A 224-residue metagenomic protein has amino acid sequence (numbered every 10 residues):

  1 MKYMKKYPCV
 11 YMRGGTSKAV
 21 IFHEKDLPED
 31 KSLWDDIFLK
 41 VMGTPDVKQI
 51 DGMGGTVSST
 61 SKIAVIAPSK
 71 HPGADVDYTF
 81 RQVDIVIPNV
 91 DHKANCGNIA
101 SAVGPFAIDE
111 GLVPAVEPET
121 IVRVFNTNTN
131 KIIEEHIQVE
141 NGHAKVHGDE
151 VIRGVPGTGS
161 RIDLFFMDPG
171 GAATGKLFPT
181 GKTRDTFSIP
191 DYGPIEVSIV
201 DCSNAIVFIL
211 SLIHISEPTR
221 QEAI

Functional and structural regions predicted by a protein language model:
M1-P8, I37-K40, A74-D91, G181-E196: Short, hydrophobic/aliphatic alpha-helical segments
T16-T60: Intrinsically disordered, low-complexity, positively charged segments
A19-F22, I63-V65, E135, I162 (+1 more regions): Short beta-strand scaffold segments in enzyme catalytic cores
D35, L39, S101-I108, F165 (+1 more regions): Predominant activation on well-ordered alpha-helical scaffold segments within soluble catalytic domains
P45-V122, T127-N128: Anion-binding (especially nucleotide phosphate/pyrophosphate-binding) glycine-rich loop and adjoining beta-alpha core
P118-N204: Glycine-rich, mobile lid/loop segments that gate access to catalytic sites or pores
I213-I224: Single conserved hydrophobic/aromatic residue that forms the stacking wall/gate of nucleotide- or nucleobase-binding
